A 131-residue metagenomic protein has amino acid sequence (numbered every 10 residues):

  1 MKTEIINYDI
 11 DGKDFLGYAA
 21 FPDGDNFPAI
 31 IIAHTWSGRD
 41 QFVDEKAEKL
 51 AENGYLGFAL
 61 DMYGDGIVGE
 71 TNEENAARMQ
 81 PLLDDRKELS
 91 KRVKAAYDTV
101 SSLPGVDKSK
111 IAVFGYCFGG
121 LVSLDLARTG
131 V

Functional and structural regions predicted by a protein language model:
I5-G105: Serine-hydrolase catalytic machinery in alpha/beta-hydrolase-like enzymes
V93-V131: Primarily recognizes the serine-hydrolase "nucleophile elbow" in alpha/beta-hydrolase and SGNH/GDSL folds
